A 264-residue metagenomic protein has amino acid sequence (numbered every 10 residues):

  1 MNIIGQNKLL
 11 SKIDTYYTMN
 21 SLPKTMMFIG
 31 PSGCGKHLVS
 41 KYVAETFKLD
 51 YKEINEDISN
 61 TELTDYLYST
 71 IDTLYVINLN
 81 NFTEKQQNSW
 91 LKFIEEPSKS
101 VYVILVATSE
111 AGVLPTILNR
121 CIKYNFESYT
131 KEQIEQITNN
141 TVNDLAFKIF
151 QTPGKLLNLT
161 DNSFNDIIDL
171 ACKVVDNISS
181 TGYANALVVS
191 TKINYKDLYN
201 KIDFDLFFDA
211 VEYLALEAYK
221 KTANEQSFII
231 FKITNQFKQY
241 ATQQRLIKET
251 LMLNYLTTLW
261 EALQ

Functional and structural regions predicted by a protein language model:
M1-K48, K99-Y102, T108-Q264: Charged, glycine-rich active-site and insertion segments that engage polyanionic ligands
D14-Y16, D57-Y75, N80-N81, K85-F93: Conserved alpha-helical scaffold flanking the Walker A/P-loop in AAA+ ATPase domains
F47-E56: Conserved catalytic segments around the Walker B and adjacent sensor/switch elements of P-loop NTPase domains
F82-K85, P97, G112-V113: Catalytic P-loop NTPase motifs of RecA-like helicase/translocase cores
N88-L105: Conserved catalytic/switch belt of AAA+ P-loop NTPases
